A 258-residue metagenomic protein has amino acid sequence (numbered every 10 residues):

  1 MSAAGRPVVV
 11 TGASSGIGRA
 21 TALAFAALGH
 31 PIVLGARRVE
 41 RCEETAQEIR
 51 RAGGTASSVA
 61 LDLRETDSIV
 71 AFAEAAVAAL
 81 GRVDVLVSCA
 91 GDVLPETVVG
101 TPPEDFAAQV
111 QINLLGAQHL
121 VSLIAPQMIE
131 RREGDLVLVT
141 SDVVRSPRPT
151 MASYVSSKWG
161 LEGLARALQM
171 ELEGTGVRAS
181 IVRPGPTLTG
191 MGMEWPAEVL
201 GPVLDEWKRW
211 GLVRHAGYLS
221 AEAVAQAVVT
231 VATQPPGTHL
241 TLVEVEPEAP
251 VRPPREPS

Functional and structural regions predicted by a protein language model:
S14-S15: Conserved glycine-rich cofactor-binding loop
H30-E44: Conserved glycine-rich Rossmann-like NAD(P)H-binding loop of the short-chain dehydrogenase/reductase
V39, A60-A71, P103: The beta1-alpha1 cofactor-binding region of Rossmann-like NAD(H)/NADP(H)-dependent oxidoreductases
T97-V98, P102-V110: Substrate-binding pocket helix/loop in short-chain dehydrogenase/reductase
V121, S157: Active-site helix of classical SDR
S141: Residue(s) in the substrate-gating loop at a strand-loop-helix junction that position the organic substrate next
I181, G201-P254: C-terminal helical subdomain
